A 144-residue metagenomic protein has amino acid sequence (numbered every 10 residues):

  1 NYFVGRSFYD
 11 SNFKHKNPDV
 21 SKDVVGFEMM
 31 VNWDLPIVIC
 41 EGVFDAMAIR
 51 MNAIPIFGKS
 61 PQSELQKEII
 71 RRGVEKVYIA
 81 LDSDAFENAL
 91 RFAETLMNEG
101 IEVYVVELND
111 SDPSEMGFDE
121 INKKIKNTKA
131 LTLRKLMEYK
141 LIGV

Functional and structural regions predicted by a protein language model:
N1-K76: Phosphate-handling DNA/RNA-contact segment within nucleic-acid enzymes
I39, I70, V74-A80, A89-V144: Replication-associated primase and helicase/ATPase modules
A48, E87-A89: Extracytoplasmic/secreted cell-surface and envelope-processing proteins
S83-A85: Internal insertion modules embedded within essential enzymes
